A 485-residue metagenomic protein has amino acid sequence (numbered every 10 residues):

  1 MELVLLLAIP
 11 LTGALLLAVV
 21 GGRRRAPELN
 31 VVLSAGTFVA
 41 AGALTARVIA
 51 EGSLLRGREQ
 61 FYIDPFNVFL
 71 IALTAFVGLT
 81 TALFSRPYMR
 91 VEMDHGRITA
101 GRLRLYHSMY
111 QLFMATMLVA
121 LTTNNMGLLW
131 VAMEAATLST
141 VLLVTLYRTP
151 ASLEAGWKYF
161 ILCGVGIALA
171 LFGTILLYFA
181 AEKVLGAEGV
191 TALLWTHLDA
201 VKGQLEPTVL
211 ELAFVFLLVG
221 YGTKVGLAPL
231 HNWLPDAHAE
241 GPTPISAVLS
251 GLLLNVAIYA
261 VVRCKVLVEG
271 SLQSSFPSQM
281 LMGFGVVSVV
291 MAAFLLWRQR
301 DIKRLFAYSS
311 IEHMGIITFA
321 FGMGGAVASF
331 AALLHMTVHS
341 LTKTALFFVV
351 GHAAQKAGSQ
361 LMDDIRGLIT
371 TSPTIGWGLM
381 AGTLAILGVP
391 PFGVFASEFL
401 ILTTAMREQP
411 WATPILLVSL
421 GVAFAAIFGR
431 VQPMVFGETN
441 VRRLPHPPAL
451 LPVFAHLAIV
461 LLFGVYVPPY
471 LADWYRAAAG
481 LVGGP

Functional and structural regions predicted by a protein language model:
M1-L5, T12-S108, E188, D199 (+2 more regions): Transmembrane helix-loop-helix hairpins at membrane boundaries of multipass inner-membrane proteins
L6-L7, R24, V225, H231 (+3 more regions): Hydrophobic alpha-helical transmembrane segments of integral membrane proteins, especially lipid-exposed positions
L7, L11, V31-A40, A75 (+5 more regions): Alpha-helical transmembrane segments
R24-S34, E154-G166, S372-G376, P447-A455: Alpha-helical transmembrane segments and their helix-start/interface "positive-inside/aromatic belt" motifs in integral
V32-G42, C163-I175, A455-Y466: Hydrophobic alpha-helical membrane-insertion segments
T80-M89, A115-G127, V141-F399, T403-P433 (+1 more regions): Hydrophobic transmembrane alpha-helices and their helix-loop junctions in integral membrane proteins
E134: Short phosphate-coordinating micro-motif centered on Lys-Gly-acidic
A187, T191, G241-T243, S372-I375 (+1 more regions): Cytoplasmic/organellar membrane-interface segments at the starts of transmembrane helices in multi-pass inner-membrane
